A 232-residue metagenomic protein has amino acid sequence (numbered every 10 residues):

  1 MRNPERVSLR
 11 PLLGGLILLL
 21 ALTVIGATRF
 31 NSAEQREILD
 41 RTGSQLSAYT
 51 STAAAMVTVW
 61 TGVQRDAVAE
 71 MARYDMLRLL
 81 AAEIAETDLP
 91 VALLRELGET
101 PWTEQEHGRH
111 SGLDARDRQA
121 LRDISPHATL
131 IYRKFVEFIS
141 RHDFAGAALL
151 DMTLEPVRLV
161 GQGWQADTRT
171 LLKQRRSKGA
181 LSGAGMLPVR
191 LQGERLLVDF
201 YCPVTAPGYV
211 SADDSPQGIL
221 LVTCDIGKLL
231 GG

Functional and structural regions predicted by a protein language model:
R2-R36: Extreme N-terminal signal-anchor transmembrane helix of membrane signaling/transducer proteins, especially in bacteria
R2-R6, T52-A54, R118-R122: Short regulatory/linker helices and ligand/cofactor-binding micro-motifs at input modules
L19, E99-W102, R116: Long, flexible, surface-exposed domains enriched in hydrophobic/aromatic residues that mediate membrane interaction
N31-S47, A53-S111, D123-I124, R141-G146: Membrane-proximal amphipathic alpha-helices that sit immediately adjacent to an N-terminal transmembrane/signal-anchor
T52, V63, L130-R133, C224 (+1 more regions): Short, conserved clusters of charged catalytic residues that mark active-site and nucleotide-handling motifs
E106-E137: Intrinsically disordered, low-complexity acidic Ser/Thr-rich regulatory segments
A128-T223: Extracytoplasmic/periplasmic ligand-binding sensor regions of membrane-associated signaling proteins
A206-P207, G227-G231: Short beta-strands and strand-coil junctions in structured, solvent-facing domains, enriched
